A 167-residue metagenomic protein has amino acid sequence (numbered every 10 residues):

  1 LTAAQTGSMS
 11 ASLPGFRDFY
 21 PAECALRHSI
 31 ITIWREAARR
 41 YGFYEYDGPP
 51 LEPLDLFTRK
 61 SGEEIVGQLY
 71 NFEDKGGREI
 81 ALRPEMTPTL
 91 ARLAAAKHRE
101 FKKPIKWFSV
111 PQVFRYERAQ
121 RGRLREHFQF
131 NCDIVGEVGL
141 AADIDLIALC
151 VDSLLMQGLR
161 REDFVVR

Functional and structural regions predicted by a protein language model:
L1-R167: TRNA-recognition modules of translation machinery and tRNA-sensing kinases, especially anticodon-binding
